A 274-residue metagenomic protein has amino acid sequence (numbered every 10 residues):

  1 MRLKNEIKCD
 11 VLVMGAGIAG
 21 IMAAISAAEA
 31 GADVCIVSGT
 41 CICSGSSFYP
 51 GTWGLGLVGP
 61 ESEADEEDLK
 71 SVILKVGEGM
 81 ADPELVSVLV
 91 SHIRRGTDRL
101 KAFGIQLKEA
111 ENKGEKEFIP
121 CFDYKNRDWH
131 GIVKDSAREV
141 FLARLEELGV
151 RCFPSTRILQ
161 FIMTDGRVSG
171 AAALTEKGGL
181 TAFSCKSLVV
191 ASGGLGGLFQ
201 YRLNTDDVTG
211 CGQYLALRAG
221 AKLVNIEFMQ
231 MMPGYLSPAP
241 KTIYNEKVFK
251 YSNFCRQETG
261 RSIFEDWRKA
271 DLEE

Functional and structural regions predicted by a protein language model:
M1-D10, I18: Generic start-of-chain signal for non-secretory N-termini
R2, A16-G17, H130, G178 (+1 more regions): Alpha-helix N-cap/helix-initiation motif
E6-C9, G178-S187: Core beta-strand elements of the Rossmann-like FAD/NAD(P) dinucleotide-binding domain in flavoenzyme oxidoreductases
V11-I36: N-terminal Rossmann-like FAD-binding beta1-loop-alpha1 element of flavoenzymes
A32, G39-S169, A173-T175, G197 (+1 more regions): Conserved N-terminal/central alpha/beta ligand/cofactor-binding core
S187-K241: Glycine-rich loop(s) and the adjacent beta-strand/alpha-helix scaffold that form part
